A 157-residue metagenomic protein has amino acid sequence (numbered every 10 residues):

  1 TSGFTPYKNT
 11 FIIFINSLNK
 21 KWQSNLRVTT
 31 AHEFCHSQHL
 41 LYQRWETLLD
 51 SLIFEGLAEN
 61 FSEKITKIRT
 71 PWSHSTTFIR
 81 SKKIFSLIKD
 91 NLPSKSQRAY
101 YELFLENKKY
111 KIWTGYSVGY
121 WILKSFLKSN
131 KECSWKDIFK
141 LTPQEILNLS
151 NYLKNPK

Functional and structural regions predicted by a protein language model:
T1-Q23, L40: Active-site scaffold of zinc-dependent metalloenzymes
N16-H32, S73-S94, S150: An acidic intrinsically disordered interaction segment
R27, D50, F54, G115: Hydrophobic (often cysteine-bearing) scaffold residues that line and stabilize catalytic clefts of nucleotide/cofactor
V28-L41, E59: Active-site recognition of the HExxH zinc-binding catalytic motif
S37, N60-K64, I68, S125 (+1 more regions): Structured segments of extracytoplasmic/periplasmic soluble domains in secreted or envelope-associated proteins
L41-L48, K67-S73, S129, C133-S134: Inter-helical turn/loop segments and adjacent helix faces that build the functional surface of alpha-helical bundle
L48-L87, P156: Post-HExxH zinc-binding segment in Zn-dependent metallohydrolases
N91-K157: Pan-zinc metallopeptidase signature
